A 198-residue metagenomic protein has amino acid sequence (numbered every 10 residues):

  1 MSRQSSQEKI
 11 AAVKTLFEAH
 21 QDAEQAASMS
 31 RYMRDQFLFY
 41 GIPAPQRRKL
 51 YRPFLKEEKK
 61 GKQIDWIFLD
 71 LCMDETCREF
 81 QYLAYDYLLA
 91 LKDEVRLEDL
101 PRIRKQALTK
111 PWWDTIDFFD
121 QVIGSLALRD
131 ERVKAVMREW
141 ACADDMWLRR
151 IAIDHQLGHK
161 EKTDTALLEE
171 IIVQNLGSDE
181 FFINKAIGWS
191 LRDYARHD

Functional and structural regions predicted by a protein language model:
M1-D198: Alpha-helical scaffold domains
